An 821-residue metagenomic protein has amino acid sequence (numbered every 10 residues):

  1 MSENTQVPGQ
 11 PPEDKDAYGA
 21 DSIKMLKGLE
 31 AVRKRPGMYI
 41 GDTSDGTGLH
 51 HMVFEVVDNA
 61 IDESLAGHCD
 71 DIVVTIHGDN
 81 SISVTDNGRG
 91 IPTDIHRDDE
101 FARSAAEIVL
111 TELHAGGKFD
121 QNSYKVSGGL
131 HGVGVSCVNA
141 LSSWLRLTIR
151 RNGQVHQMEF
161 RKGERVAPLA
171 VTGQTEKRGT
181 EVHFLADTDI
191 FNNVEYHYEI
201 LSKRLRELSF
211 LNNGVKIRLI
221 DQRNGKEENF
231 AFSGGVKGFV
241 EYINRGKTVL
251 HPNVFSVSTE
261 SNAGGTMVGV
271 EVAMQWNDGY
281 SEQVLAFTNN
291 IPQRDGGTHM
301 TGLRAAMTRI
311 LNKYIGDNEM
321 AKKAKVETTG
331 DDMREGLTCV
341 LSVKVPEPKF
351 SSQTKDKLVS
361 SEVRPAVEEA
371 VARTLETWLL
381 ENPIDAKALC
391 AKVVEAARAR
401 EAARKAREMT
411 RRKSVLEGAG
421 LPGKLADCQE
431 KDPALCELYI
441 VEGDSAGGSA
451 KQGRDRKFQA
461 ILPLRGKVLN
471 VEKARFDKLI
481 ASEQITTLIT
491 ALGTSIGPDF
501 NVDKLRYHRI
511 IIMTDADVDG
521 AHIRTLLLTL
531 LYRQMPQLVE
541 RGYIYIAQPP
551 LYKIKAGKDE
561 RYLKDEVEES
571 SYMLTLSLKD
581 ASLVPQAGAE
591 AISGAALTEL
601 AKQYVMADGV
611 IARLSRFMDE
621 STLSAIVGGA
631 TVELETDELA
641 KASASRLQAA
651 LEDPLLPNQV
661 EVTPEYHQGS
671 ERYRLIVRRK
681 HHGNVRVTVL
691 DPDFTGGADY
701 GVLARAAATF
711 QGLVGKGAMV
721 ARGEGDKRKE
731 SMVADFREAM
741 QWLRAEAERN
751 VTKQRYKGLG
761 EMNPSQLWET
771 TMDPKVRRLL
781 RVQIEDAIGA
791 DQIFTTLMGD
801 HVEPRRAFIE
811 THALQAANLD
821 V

Functional and structural regions predicted by a protein language model:
M1-V821: Conserved phosphate-chemistry cores used by DNA topoisomerases
